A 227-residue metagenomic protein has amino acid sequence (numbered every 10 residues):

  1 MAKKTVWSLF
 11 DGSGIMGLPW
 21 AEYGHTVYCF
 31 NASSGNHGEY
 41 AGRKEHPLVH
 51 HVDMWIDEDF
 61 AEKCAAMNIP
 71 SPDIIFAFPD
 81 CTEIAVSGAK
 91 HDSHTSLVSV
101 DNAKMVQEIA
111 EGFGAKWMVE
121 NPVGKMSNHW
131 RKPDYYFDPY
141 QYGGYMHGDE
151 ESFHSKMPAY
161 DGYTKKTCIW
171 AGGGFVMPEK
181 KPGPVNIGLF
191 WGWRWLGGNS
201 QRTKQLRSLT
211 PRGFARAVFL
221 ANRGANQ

Functional and structural regions predicted by a protein language model:
M1, G14, N226-Q227: Enriched but not universal
A2-V6: Extreme N-terminal starter segment of soluble prokaryotic enzymes
S8-G14: Class I SAM-dependent methyltransferase "Motif I" SAM/SAH-binding loop
L9, N31, K63-I74, C81-N226: Class I S-adenosyl-L-methionine
I15, N36, G143: Flexible, glycine-rich phosphate/dinucleotide-binding loops and adjacent beta-alpha linkers at cofactor/substrate
P19: Rossmann-fold NAD(P)-dependent oxidoreductase module
E22-M67, D134-Y135: Adenosine-cofactor binding site in Rossmann-like domains, unifying the SAM/SAH pocket of S-adenosylmethionine-dependent
W55, D59, D73, P79: Extended cationic-aromatic binding surfaces that line active-site or macromolecule-binding grooves and engage
